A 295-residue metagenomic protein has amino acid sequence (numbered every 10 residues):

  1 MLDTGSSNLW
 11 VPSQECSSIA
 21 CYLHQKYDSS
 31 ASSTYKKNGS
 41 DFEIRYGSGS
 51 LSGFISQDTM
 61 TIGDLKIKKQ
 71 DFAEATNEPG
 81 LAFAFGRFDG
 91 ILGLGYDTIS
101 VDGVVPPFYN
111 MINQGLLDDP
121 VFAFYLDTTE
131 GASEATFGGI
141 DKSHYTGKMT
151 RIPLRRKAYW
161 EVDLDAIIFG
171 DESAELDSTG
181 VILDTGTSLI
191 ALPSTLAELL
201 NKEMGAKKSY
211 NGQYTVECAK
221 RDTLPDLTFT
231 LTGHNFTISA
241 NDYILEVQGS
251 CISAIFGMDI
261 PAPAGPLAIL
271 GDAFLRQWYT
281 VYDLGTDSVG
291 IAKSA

Functional and structural regions predicted by a protein language model:
M1-E78, F83-R87, Y214, T228: Signature of the N-terminal lobe/flap region of pepsin-like aspartyl proteases
M1-S30, M60, F72, I91-G95 (+4 more regions): Aspartyl protease active-site motif detector
L2, I67, D71-E78, L126-T128 (+3 more regions): Aspartic protease catalytic domain
S7, C16, N77-P79, D97-I99 (+10 more regions): Conserved beta-strand elements of beta-rich interaction domains across eukaryotes, especially beta-propellers
D28-F54, G80-A82, G139-D177, K207-D222 (+1 more regions): Pepsin-like aspartyl protease folds
G47, T61-K68, G138, G170-E175 (+2 more regions): Short strand-coil-strand connectors
E78, A84-N110, G115-H144: Eukaryotic endomembrane system proteins
